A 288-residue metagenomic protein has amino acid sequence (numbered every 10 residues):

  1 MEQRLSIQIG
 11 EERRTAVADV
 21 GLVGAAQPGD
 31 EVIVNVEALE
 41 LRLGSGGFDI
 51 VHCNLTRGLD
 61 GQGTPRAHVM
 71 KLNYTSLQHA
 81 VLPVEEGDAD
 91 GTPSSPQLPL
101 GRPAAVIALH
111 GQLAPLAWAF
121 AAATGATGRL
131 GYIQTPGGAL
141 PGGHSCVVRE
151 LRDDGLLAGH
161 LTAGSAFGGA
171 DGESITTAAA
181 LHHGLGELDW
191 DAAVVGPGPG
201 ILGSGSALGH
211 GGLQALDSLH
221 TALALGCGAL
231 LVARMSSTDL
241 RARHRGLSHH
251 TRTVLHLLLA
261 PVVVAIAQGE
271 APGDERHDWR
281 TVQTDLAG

Functional and structural regions predicted by a protein language model:
M1-E2, S6-G101, T124-R129: Extended, charged alpha/beta regions that create polyanion-binding interfaces
M1-I9, A123-T124, G128, R149-G196 (+1 more regions): Non-transmembrane, aqueous-exposed alpha-helical and coiled segments at domain scale
V20-Q27, I107-P115, A139-G142, C146 (+3 more regions): Conserved active-site and cofactor/substrate-binding residues in soluble primary-metabolism enzymes
A26-V34, A38-L39, L43, L72-T75 (+6 more regions): Long, contiguous hydrophobic alpha-helical segments, chiefly transmembrane helices and signal peptides
L41, A139, T238: Flexible, glycine-rich phosphate/dinucleotide-binding loops and adjacent beta-alpha linkers at cofactor/substrate
H79-S174: Phosphate-binding glycine-rich loops and their immediate beta-loop-alpha structural context
